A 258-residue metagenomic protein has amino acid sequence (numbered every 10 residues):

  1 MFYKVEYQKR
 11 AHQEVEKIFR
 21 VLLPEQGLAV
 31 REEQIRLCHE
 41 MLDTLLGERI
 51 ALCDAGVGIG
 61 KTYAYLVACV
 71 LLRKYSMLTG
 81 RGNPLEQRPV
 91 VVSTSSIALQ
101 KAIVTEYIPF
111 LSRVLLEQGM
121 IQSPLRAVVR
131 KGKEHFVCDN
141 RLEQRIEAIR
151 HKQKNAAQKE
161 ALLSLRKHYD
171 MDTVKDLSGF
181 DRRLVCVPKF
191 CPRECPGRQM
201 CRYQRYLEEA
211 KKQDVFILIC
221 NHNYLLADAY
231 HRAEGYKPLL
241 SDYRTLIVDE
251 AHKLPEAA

Functional and structural regions predicted by a protein language model:
F2-R20, P24-E25, A29-E32, S76-L218 (+1 more regions): A substrate-engagement module of RecA-like helicase motors
L28-L45: N-terminal pre-P-loop "Q-motif" helix
G47-V67: Walker A/P-loop
I103, D228-R232, H252-A258: Conserved ATPase-coupling elements of RecA-like P-loop NTPase cores
F110-Q122, A233-L246: A short alpha->loop->secondary-structure connector
R205-F216, H231-R244: Short basic/glycine-enriched coil/helix segment immediately N-terminal to the Walker B
L240-A258: SF2 helicase catalytic motif II
